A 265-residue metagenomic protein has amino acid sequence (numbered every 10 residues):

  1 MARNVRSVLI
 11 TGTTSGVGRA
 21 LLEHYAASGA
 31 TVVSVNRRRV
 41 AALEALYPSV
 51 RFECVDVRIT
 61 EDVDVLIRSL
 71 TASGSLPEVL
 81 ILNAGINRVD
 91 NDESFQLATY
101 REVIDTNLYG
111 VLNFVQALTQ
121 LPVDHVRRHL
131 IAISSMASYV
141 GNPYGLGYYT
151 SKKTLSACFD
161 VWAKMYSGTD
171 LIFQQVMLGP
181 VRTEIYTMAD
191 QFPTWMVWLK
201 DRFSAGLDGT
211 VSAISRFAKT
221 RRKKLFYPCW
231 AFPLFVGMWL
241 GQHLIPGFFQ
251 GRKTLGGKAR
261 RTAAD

Functional and structural regions predicted by a protein language model:
T14, L22: N-terminal Rossmann NAD(P)H-binding glycine-rich loop of SDR-like oxidoreductase domains
Y47-E61: Rossmann-fold cofactor-recognition segment
N83-R88: Conserved NAD(P)H cofactor-binding loop of Rossmann-fold oxidoreductase domains
N91-I104: Substrate-binding pocket helix/loop in short-chain dehydrogenase/reductase
V115, S151-K152: Active-site helix of classical SDR
S135: Residue(s) in the substrate-gating loop at a strand-loop-helix junction that position the organic substrate next
A163-C229: SDR active-site lid
